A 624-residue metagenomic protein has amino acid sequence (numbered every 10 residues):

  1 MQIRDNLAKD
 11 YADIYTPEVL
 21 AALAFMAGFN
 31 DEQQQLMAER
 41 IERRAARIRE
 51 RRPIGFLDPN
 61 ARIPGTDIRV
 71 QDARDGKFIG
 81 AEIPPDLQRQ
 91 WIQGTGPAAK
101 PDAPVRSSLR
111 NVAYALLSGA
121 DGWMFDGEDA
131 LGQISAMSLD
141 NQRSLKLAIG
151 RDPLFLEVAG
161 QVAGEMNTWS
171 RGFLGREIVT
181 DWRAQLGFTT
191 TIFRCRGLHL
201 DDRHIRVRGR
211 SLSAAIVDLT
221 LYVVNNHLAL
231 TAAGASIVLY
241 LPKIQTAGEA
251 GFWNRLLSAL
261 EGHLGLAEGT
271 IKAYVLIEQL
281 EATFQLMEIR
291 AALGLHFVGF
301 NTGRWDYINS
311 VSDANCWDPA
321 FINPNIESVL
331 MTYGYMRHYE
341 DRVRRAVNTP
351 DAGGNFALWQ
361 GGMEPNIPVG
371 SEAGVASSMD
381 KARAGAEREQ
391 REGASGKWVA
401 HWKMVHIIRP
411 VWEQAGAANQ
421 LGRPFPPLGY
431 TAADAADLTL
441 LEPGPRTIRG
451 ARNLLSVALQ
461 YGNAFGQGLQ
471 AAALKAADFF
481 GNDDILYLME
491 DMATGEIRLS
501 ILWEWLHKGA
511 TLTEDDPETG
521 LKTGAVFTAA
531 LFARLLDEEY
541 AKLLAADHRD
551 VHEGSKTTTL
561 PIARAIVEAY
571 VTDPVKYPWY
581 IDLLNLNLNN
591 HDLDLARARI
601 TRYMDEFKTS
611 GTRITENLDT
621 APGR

Functional and structural regions predicted by a protein language model:
M1-F29, L36, R52, L57-F78 (+3 more regions): Conserved alpha/beta-domain cores
E32, L36, R40-E50: Subunit-assembly interface segments of extracellular/virion macromolecular structures
